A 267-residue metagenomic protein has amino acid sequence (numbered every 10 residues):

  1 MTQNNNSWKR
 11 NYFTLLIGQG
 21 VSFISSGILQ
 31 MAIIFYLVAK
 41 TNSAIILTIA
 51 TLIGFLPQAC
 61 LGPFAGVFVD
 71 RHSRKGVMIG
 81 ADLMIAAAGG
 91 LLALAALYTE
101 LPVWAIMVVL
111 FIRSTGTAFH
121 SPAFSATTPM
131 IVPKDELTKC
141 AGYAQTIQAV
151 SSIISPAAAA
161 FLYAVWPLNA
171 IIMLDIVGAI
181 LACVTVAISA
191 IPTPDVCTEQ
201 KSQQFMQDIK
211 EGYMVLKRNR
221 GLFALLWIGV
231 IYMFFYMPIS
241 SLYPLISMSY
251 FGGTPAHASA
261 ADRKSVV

Functional and structural regions predicted by a protein language model:
M1-Y12, P192-W227: Juxtamembrane intracellular "pre-TM" segments in multi-pass secondary transporters
F13-Q30, I53-V69, S73-A88, A105-A164 (+5 more regions): Substrate-agnostic recognition of the 12-TM MFS/MFS-like secondary transporter fold
I28-I45, S241-A256: Short amphipathic helix-loop junctions that connect adjacent transmembrane helices in Major Facilitator Superfamily/SLC
V38, L91-A96, R113, T185-V186: MFS-fold secondary transporters
S43-T51, I106, G253-D262: Juxtamembrane helix-start elements in MFS-like secondary transporters
L83-E100: C-terminal ends and interior cores of transmembrane alpha-helices in multi-pass membrane transporters/permeases
T99, A126, M130, I172-Q203: Helix-loop junctions on the cytosolic side of multi-pass membrane transporters, especially the intracellular loop
W166-M173, M214-S265: A single, central transmembrane helix in multi-pass transporters
